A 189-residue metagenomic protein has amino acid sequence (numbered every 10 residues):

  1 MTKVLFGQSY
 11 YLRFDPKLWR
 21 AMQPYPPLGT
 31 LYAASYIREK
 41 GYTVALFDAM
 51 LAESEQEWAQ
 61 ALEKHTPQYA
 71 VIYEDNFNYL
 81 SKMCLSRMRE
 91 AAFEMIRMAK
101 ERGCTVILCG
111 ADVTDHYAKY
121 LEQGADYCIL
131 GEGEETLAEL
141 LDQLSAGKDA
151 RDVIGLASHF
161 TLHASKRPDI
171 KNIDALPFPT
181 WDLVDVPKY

Functional and structural regions predicted by a protein language model:
T2-Y189: Acidic, low-complexity intrinsically disordered segments
